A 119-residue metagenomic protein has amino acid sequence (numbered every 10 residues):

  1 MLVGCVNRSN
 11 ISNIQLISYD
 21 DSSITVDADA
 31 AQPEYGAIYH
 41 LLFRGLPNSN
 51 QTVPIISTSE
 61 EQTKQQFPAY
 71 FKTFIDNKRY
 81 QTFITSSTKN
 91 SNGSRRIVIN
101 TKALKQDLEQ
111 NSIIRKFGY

Functional and structural regions predicted by a protein language model:
C5-Y119: Domain-level marker for long, solvent-exposed, non-transmembrane regions
